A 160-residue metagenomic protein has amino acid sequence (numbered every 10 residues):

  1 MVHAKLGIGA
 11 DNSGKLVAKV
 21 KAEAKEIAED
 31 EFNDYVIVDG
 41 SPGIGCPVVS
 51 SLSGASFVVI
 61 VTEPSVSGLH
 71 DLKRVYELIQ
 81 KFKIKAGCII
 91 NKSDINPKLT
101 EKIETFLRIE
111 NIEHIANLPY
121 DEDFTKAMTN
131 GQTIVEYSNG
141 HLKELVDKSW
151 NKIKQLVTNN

Functional and structural regions predicted by a protein language model:
H3-I8, N12, K21-P47: Switch II (G3) loop of P-loop NTPases
I8-K15, H70, Y137-E144: Conserved active-site and cofactor/substrate-binding residues in soluble primary-metabolism enzymes
S13-G14, V48-V49, L72-K73, T100-E101: Conserved strand-to-helix beginnings and helix N-cap segments that scaffold or border functional pockets
F32, A55-V59, F82-C88: Short, surface-exposed connector motifs at secondary-structure boundaries
I37-D39, V59-V61, I89: Structural motif
D39-G45, S65-K73: A general structural motif
G45-V66: Inter-motif core of Ras-like GTPase G domains
L78-N160: C-terminal lobe/tail of nucleotide-utilizing enzymes
